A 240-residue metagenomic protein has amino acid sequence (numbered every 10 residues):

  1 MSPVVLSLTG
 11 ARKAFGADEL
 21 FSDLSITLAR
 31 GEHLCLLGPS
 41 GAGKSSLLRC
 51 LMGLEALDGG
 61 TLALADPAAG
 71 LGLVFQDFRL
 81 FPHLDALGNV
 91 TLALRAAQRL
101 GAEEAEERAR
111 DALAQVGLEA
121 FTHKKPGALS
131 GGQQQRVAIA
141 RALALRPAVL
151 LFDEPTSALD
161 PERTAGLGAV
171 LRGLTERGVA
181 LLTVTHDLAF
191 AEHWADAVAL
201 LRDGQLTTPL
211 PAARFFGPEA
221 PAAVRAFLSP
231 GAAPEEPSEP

Functional and structural regions predicted by a protein language model:
M52: Helix-to-loop junction immediately C-terminal to a conserved catalytic motif
A102-F121: Conserved ABC ATPase "signature" region
K125-L129, Q133: Conserved ABC ATPase signature
A144-A148: A short, proline-enriched helix->beta-strand linker immediately N-terminal to the Walker B motif in ABC-type P-loop
L150-D153: Catalytic Walker B motif of ABC-type/P-loop ATPase nucleotide-binding domains
T185-H186: H-loop/switch region of ABC-family ATPase nucleotide-binding domains
A191-H193: A short, surface-exposed alpha-helical micro-motif characterized by mixed small hydrophobic and charged/polar residues
